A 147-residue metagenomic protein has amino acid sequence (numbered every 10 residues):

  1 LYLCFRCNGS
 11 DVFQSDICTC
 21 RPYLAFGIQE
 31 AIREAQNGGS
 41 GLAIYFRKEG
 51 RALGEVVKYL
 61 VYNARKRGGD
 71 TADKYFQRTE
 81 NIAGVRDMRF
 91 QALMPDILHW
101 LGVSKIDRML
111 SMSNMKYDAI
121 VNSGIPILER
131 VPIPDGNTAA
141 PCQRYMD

Functional and structural regions predicted by a protein language model:
L1-D147: Catalytic domains of riboflavin
